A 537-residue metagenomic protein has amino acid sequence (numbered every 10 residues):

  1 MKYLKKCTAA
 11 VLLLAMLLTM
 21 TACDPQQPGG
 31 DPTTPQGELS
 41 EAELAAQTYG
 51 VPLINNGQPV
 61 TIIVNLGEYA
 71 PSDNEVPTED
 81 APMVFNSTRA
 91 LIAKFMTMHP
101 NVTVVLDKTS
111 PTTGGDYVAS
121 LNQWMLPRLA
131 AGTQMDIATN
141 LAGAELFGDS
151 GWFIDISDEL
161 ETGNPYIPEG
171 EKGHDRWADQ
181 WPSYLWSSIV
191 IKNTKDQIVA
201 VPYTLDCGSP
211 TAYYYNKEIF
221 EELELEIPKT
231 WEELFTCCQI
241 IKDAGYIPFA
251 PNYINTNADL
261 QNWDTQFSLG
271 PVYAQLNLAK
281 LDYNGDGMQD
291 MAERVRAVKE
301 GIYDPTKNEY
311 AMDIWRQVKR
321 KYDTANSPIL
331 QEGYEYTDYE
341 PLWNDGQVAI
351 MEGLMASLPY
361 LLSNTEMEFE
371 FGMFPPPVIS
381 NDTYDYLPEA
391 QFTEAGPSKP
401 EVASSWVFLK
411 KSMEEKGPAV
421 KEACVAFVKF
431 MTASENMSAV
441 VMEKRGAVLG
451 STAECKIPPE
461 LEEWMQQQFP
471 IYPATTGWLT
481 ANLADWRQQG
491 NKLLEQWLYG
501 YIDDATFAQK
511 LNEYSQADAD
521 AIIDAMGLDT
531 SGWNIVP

Functional and structural regions predicted by a protein language model:
A9, M20-W152, E161-H174, I227 (+1 more regions): Conserved N-terminal structural module of periplasmic/extracytoplasmic solute-binding proteins
G37-V51, A119, A142-P210, Y283-A292 (+2 more regions): Hinge/lid segment of periplasmic solute-binding proteins
A45, E221, E454-P459, E463-P537: Conserved C-terminal helix/tail region of periplasmic/extracytoplasmic solute-binding proteins
Q58-V60, L66, K108, E222 (+2 more regions): Extracytoplasmic/periplasmic substrate-recognition and gating elements
N74, T112-D155, E171-V201, Y213-Y214 (+3 more regions): Pocket-flanking alpha-helical
H99-G114, L223-E226, K319-Y334, T365-E370: A local structural motif
D136-T139, A349-G353: Paired acidic/hydrophobic, glycine-rich loop segments that form the ligand-binding mouth/hinge of periplasmic-binding
C238-I241, A279-G333: Glycine-centered hinge/linker elements that transmit conformational signals in sensory and ligand-binding systems
